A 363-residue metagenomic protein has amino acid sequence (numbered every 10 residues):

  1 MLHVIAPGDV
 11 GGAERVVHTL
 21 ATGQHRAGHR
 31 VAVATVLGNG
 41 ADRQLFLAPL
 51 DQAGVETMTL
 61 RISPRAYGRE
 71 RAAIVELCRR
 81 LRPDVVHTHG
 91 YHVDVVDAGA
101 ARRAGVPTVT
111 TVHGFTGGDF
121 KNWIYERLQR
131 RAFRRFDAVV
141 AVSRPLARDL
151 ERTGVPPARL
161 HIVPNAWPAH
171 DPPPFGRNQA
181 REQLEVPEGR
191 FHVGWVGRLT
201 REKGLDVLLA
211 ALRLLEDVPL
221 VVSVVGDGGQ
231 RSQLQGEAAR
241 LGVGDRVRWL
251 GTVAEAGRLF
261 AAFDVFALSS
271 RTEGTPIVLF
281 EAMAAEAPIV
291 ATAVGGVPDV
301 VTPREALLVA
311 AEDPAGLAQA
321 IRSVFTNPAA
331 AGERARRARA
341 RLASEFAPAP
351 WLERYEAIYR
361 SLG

Functional and structural regions predicted by a protein language model:
H3-G68: N-terminal strand-loop element at the rim of the active site of nucleotide-sugar-dependent glycosyltransferases
G11-T22, F191, W195-L214, G229-G236 (+1 more regions): A conserved mid-protein helix/loop that constitutes part of the nucleotide-sugar donor-binding site
H29-A32, P187-R190, L205-R248: A conserved nucleotide-sugar
L45-A48, P172-V186, H192, A335: A short helix/loop element that forms part of the nucleotide-sugar donor recognition site in Leloir-type
F136-I162, W167-D171: A short, active-site helix/loop in glycosyltransferases that binds the activated sugar's phosphate group
T252, R271: Aromatic "clamp/platform" in nucleotide-sugar-dependent glycosyltransferases that forms part of the donor/acceptor
P288-A291: Short hydrophobic beta-strand element within catalytic cores of glycosyltransferases and related nucleotide-activated
P303-P314, S323-P328: Conserved acidic donor-binding segment of nucleotide-sugar-dependent glycosyltransferases
